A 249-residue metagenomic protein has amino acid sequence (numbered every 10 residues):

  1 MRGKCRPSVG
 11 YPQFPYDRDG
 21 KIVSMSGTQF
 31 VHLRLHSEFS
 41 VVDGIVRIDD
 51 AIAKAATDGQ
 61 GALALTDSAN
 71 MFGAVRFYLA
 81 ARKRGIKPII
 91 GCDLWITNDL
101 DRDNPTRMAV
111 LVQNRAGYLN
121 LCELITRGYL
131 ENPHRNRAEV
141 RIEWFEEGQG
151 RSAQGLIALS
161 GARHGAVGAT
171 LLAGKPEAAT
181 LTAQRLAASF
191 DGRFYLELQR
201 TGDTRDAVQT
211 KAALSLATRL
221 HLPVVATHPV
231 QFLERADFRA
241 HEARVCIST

Functional and structural regions predicted by a protein language model:
G10-T249: Phosphodiester-processing cores and adjacent nucleic acid-binding clamps
